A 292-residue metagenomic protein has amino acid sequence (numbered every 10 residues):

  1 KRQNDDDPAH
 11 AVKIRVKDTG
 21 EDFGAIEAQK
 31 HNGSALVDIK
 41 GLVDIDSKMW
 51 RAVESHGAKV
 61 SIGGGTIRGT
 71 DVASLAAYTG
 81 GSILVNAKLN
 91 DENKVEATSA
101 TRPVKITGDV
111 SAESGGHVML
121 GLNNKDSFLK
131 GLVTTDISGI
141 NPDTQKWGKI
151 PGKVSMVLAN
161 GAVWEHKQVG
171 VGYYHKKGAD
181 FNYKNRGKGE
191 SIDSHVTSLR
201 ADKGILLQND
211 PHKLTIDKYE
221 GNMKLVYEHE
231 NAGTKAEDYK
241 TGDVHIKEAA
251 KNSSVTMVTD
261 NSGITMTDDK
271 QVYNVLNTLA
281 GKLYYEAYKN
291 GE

Functional and structural regions predicted by a protein language model:
K1, V12, K17, E21-V37 (+8 more regions): Glycine-rich beta-solenoid repeat tracts in large extracellular/virion proteins
K1-D7: Extended, solvent-exposed polar beta/coil surface segments
A35, G41, S74, I83 (+3 more regions): Acidic/proline-rich low-complexity IDRs
V43, T66, K88-L89, N124 (+2 more regions): A structural signal for beta-strand register positions
T101-P103, T107-E113, H117-E286: Extracellular beta-strand/loop-rich repeat segments of large surface/secreted proteins
K289-E292: Low-complexity acidic/polar repeat-biased segments
